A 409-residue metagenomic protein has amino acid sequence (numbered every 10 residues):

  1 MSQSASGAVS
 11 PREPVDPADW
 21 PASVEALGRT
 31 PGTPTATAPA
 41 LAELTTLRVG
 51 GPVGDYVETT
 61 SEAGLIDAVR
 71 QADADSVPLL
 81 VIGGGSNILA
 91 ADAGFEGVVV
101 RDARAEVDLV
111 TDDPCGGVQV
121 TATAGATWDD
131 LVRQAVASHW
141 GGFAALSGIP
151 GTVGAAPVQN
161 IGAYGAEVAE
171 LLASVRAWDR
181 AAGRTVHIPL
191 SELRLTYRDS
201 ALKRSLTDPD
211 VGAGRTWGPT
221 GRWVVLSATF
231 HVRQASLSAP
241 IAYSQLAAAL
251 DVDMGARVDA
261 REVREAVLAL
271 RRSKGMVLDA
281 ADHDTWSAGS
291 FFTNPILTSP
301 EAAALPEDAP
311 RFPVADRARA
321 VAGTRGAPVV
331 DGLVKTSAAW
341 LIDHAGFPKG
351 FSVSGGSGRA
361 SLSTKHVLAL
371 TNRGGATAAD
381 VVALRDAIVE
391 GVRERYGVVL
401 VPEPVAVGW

Functional and structural regions predicted by a protein language model:
S2-A182: Anion-binding (especially nucleotide phosphate/pyrophosphate-binding) glycine-rich loop and adjoining beta-alpha core
S2-Q3, G7, A36-A38, T46 (+2 more regions): Phosphate/pyrophosphate- and phosphate-bearing ligand-binding catalytic cores of soluble enzymes
S61, G85, G151, G183 (+4 more regions): Residue-level signal for inorganic ion chemistry
E62, W128, R222, A378-V381: Short alpha-helical patches at coil-to-helix transitions and adjacent helical residues in well-structured domains
L131-V132, A338, V389: Generic structural marker for isolated residues within well-ordered, non-membrane alpha-helices of soluble domains
